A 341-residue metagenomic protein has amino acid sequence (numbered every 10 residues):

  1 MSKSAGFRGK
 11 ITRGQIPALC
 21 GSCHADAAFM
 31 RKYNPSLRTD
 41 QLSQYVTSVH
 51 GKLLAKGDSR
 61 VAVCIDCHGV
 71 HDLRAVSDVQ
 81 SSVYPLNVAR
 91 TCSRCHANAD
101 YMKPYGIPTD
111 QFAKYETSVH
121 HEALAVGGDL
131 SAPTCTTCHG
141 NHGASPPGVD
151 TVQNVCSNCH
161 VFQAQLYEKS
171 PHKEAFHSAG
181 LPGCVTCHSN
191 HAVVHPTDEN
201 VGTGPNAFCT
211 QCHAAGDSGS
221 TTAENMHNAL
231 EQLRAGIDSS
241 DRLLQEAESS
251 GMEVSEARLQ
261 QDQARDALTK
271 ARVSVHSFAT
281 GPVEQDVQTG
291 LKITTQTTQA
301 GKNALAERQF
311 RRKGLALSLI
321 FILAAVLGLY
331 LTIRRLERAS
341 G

Functional and structural regions predicted by a protein language model:
M1-V326: Short sequence/structural segments immediately N-terminal
L323-G341: Juxtamembrane interface at the cytosolic side of transmembrane helices
